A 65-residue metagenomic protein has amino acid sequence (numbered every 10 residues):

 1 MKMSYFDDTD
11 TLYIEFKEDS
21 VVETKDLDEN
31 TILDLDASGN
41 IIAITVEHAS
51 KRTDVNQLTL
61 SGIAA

Functional and structural regions predicted by a protein language model:
M1-A65: Small, basic N-terminal interaction modules of short regulatory proteins
